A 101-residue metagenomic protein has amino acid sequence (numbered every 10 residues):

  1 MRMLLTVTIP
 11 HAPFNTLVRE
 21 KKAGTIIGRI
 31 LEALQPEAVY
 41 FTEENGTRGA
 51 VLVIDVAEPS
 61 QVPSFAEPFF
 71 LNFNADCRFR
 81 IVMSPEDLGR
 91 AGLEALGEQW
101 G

Functional and structural regions predicted by a protein language model:
M1-G101: Conserved, structured core segments of small domains
